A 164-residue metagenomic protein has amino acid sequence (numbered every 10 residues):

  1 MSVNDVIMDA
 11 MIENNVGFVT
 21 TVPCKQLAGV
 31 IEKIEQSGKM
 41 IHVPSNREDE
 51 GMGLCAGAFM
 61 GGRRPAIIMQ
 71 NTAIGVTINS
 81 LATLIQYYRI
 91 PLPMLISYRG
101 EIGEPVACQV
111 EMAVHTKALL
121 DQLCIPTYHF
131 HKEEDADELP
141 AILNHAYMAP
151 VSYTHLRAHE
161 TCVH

Functional and structural regions predicted by a protein language model:
M1-D9, N14: N-terminal amphipathic/basic leader segments beginning at the initiator methionine
S2, V22-Q26, N46-E50, T72 (+1 more regions): Short beta->alpha linker loops
N15-V19, M40-H42: Short active-site oxyanion
F18-E32: N-terminal glycine-rich anion-binding loops that anchor highly charged ligand groups
A28-R99: Thiamine diphosphate
E101-E104: A short acidic, helix-capping loop that chelates divalent metal ions and anchors anionic groups
C108-H145: Conserved thiamine diphosphate
H155, E160-H164: Single conserved hydrophobic/aromatic residue that forms the stacking wall/gate of nucleotide- or nucleobase-binding
